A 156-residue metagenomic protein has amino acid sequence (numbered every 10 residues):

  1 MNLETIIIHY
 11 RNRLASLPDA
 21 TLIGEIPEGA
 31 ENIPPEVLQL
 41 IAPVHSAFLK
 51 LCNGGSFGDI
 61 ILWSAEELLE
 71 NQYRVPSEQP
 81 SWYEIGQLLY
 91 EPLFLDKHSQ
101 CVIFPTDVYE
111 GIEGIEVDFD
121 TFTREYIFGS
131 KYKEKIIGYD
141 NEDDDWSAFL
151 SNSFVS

Functional and structural regions predicted by a protein language model:
M1-H98, S151-S156: A surface-exposed partner-binding patch
L3, I7, I41, I112-E116 (+1 more regions): Intrinsic-disorder-associated interaction segments
D19, D59, D96, D107 (+2 more regions): Acidic-enriched, low-complexity/disordered segments with a strong bias for Aspartate over Glutamate
D96, T106, E110-V117, F149-S156: Contiguous hydrophobic segments
I103-I137: Compact, glycine/acidic-enriched structural inserts
I127-S156: Acidic, proline/glycine-rich low-complexity IDRs
